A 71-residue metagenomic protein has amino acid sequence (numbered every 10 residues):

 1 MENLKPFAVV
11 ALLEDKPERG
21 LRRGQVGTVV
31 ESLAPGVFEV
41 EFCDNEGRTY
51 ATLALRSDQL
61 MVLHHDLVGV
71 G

Functional and structural regions predicted by a protein language model:
M1: Histidine- and aromatic-rich ligand-binding microenvironments
L4-V70: Basic/aromatic-rich interaction segments and small domains that mediate binding to polyanionic partners
